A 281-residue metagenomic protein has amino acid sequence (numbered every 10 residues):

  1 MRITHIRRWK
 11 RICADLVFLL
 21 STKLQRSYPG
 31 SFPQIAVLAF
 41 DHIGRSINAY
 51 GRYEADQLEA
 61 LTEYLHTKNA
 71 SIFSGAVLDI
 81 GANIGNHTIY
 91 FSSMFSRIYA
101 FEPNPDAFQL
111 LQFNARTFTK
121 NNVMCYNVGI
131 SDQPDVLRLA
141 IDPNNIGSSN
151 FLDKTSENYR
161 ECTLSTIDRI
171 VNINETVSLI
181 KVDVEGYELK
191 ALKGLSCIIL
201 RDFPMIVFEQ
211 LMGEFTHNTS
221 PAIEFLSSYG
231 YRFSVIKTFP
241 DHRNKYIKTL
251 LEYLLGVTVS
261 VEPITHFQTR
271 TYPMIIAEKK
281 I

Functional and structural regions predicted by a protein language model:
M1-N114, F118-N121, K154-R160, I170-T176 (+1 more regions): S-adenosyl-L-methionine
Y50-L78, K120, V136-I141, N145-D202 (+1 more regions): Short internal loop-to-helix segment that lines adenine-nucleotide cofactor pockets
A82-N86, P105, I130-D132, V184-G186 (+1 more regions): Short, glycine/acidic-enriched loop or turn micro-motifs at the edges of active sites
P105-A107, L111-F113, S148, F203-H217: A short, conserved beta-to-alpha structural element at the edge of catalytic cores that scaffolds binding
P105-I146: Core alpha/beta nucleotide-donor-binding catalytic domains of modification enzymes
Y126-V128, Y231-P240: Conserved S-adenosyl-L-methionine
N127, K181, V207-Q210, I276: Short beta-strand segments
